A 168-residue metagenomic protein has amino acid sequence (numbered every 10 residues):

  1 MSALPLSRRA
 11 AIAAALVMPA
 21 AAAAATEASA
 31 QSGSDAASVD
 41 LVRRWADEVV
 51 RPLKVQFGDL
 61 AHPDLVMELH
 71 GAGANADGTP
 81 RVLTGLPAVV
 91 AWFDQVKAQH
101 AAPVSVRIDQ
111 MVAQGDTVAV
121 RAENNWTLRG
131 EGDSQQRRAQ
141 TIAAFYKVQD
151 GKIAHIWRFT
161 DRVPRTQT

Functional and structural regions predicted by a protein language model:
S2-P5, A15-V55, D59-P63: Short, low-complexity N-terminal intrinsically disordered segments enriched in polar/charged residues
Q31-G33, E131-R137, P164-T168: A short acidic/glycine-rich loop-to-helix N-cap element
V42, Q56-F57, L65, G85 (+3 more regions): Hydrophobic pocket/interface hotspot
D59, P63-Q114: A solvent-exposed, acidic/Ser-Thr-rich amphipathic alpha-helical stretch
Q99-A102, W126-R137: Short, cysteine-centered beta-strand-loop-beta hairpins and adjacent loop/turn segments enriched in charged/polar
V104-R107, E123, R137-A143: Short, surface-exposed coil-to-beta transition loops
D116-N124: A short hydrophobic beta-strand element
A139-Q167: Short beta-strand edge/turn micro-motifs at domain boundaries
